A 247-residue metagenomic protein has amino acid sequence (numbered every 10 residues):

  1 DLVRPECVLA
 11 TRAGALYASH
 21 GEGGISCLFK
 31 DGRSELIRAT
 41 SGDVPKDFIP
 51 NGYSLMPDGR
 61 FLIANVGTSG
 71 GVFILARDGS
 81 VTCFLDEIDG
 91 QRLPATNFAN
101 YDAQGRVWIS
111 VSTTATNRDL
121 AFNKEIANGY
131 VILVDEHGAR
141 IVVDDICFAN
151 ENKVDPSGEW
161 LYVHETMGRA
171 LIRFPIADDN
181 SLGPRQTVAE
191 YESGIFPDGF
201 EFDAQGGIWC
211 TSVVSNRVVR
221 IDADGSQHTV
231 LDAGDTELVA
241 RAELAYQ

Functional and structural regions predicted by a protein language model:
D1, R33-V44, T82-D89, G138-D144 (+3 more regions): A short beta-strand motif characteristic of beta-propeller blades
D1-A13, G42-I63, D89-V107, T113-T114 (+4 more regions): Beta-rich, blade/repeat-based domains predominating in secreted/periplasmic proteins but also intracellular
L16-T40: Beta-propeller domains
G24-S26, G71-F73, G129-I132, A170-I172 (+1 more regions): A short loop-to-beta-strand structural motif that recurs across blades of beta-propeller domains
V66-S69, T116-N128, T166-R169, V213-V214: Short, solvent-exposed loop/turn segments at conserved positions within beta-propeller repeat blades
R169-A170, E190-G234, R241-L244: Loop/turn-rich, solvent-exposed surfaces of beta-rich toroidal or solenoidal domains
F174-S181, A223-G225: Short loop/turn segments immediately following beta-strands, especially the blade-tip and inter-blade linker loops
